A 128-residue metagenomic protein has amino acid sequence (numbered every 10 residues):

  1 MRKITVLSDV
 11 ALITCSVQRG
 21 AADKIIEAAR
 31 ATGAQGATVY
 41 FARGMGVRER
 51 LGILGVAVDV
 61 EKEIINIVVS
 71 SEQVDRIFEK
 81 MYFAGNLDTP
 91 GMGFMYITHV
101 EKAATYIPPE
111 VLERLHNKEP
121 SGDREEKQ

Functional and structural regions predicted by a protein language model:
M1-Q128: Positively charged, small/polar-rich N-terminal and surface patches that mediate targeting and assembly and bind
